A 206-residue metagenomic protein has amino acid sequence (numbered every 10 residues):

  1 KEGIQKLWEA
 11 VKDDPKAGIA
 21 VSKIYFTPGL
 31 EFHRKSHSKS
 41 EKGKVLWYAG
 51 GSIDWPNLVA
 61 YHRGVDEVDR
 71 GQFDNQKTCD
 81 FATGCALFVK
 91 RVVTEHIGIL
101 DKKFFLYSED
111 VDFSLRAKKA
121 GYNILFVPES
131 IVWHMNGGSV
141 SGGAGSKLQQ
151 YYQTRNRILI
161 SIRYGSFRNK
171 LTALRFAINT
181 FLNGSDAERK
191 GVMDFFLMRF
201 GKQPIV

Functional and structural regions predicted by a protein language model:
E2, D80-I99, K103-I131: A short, conserved alpha-helix in the catalytic core of glycosyltransferases
E2-L46, S52-P56: Conserved donor NDP-sugar-binding/catalytic core segment of glycosyltransferases
I19-K23, T27, R63, V127 (+1 more regions): Short glycine/serine/threonine-enriched helix-capping/active-site loop that flanks the nucleotide-sugar donor pocket
W47-C79: Short, flexible, basic/aromatic active-site loop/helix in glycosyltransferases
Y122-I124, W133-R155, A187: Nucleotide-sugar-dependent glycosyltransferase catalytic core
K147-I158, I162-V206: Non-catalytic, C-terminal membrane-associated alpha-helical segments of glycosyltransferases
